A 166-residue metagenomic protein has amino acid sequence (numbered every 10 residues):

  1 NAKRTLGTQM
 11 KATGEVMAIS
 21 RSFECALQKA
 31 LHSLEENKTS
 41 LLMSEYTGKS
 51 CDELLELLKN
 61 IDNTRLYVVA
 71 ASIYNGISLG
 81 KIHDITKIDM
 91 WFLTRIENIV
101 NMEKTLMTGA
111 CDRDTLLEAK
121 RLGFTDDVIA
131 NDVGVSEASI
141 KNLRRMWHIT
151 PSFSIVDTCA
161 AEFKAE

Functional and structural regions predicted by a protein language model:
N1-E166: ATP-dependent carboxylate/acyl-activation modules
